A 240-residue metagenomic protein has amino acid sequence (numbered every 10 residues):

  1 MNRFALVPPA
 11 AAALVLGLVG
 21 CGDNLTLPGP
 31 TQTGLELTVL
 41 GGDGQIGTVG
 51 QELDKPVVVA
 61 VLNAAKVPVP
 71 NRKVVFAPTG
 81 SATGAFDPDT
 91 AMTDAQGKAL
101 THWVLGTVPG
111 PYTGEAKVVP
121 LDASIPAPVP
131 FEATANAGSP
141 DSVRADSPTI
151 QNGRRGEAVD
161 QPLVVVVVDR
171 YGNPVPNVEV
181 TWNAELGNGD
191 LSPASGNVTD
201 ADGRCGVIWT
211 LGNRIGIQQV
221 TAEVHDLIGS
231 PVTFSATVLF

Functional and structural regions predicted by a protein language model:
M1-V19: Sec-dependent bacterial lipoprotein signal peptides
A5, L18-F240: The feature marks long extracellular or luminal low-complexity segments
